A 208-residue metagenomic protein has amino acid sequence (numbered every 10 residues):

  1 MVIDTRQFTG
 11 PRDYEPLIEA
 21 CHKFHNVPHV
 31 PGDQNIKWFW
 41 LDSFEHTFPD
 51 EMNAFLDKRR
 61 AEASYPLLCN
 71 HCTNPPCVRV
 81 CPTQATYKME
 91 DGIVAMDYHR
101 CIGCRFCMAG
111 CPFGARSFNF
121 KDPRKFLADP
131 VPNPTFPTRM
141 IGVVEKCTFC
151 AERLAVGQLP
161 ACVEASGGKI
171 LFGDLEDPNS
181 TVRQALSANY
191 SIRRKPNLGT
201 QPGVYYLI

Functional and structural regions predicted by a protein language model:
M1-I208: Non-ligating segments of multi-cofactor redox enzymes
